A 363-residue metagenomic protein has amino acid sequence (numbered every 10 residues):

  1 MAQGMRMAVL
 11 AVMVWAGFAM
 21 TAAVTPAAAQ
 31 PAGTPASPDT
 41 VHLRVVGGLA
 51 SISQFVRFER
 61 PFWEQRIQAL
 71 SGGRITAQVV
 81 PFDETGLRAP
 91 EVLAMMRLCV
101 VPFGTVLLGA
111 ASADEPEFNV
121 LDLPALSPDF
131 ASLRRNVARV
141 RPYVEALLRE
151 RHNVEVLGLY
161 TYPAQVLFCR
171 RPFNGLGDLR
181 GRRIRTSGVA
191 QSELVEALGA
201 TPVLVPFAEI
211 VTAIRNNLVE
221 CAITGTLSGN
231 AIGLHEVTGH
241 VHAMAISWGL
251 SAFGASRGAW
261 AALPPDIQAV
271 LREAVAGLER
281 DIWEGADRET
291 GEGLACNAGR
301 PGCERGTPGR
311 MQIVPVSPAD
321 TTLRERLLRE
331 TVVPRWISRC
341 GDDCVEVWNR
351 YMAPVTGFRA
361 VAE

Functional and structural regions predicted by a protein language model:
M1-H42, A362-E363: Short, low-complexity disordered leader/linker segments with a strong preference for bacterial N-terminal type II
Q30-F130, R149-R151, E155-E363: N-terminal secretory/targeting leader peptides
P128-R149: A gly/proline- and charged-residue-enriched helix-loop-helix capping module
